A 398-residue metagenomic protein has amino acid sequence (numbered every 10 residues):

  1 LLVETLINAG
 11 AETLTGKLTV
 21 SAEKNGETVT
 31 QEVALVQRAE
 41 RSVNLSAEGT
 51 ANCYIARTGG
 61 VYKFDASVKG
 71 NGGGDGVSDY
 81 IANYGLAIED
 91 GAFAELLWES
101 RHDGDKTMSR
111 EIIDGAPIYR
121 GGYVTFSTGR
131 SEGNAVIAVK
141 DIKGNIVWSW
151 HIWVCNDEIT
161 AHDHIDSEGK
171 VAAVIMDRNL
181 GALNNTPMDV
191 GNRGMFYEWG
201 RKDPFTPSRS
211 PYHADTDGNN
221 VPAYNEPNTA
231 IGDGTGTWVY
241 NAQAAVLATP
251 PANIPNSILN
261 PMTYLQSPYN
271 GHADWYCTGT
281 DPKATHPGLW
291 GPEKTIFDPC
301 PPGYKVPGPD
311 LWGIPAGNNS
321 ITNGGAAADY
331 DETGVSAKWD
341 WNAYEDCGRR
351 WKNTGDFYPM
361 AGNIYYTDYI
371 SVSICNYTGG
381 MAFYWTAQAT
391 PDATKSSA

Functional and structural regions predicted by a protein language model:
L1-E4, R41-T125: Surface-exposed binding patches on compact interaction domains or structured appendages
N8-A9: Solvent-exposed segments in extracellular or luminal domains encompassing
E12-N25, E132-I142: A short beta-strand micro-motif common to beta-rich folds, especially ectodomain repeats
V29-R41, N145-I159: C-terminal edge beta-strand
S67, G129, K140, C155 (+4 more regions): Structured loops at beta-to-helix junctions and adjacent beta-edge loops in soluble globular domains
G121-S149: Surface-exposed interaction regions enriched in Ser/Thr/Asp/Glu that occur as long low-complexity tracts or repetitive
Y123, G133-A135, H162-T322: Short aromatic-cysteine micro-motif
A182, N260-A398: C-terminal, surface-exposed recognition/capping segments
